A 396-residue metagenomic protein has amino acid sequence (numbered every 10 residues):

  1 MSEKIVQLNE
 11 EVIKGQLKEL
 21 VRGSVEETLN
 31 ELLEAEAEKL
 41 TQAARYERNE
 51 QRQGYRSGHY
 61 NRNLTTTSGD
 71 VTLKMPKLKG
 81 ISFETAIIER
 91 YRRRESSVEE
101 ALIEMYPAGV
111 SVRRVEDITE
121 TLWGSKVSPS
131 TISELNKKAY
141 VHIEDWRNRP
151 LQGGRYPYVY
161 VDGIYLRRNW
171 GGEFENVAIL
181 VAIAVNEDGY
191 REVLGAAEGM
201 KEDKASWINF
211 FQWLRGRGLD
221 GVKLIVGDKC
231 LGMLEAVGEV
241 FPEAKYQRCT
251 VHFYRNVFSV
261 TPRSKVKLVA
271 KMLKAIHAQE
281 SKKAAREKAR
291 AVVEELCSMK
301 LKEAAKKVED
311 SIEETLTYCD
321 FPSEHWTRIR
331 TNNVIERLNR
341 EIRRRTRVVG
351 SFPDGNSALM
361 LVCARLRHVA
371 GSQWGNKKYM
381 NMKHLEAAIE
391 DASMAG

Functional and structural regions predicted by a protein language model:
M1-I5, E11-K14, V21-T28, T65-G154 (+2 more regions): Short, positively charged, Gly/Tyr-enriched micro-motifs that form contact patches at catalytic or ligand/partner
S2-K4, A35-E38, Q42-A43, A275-G396: Acidic/histidine-rich catalytic cores and adjacent linkers of DNA breakage/strand-transfer/modification proteins
S2-V12, L20-N30, E34-Y55: Subset of Sec-pathway N-terminal targeting signals
A43-K74: N-terminal juxtadomain amphipathic helix that follows a signal peptide/anchor or precedes a small N-terminal auxiliary
K74-K79, I87-R92, S125-K126, T131-V226 (+5 more regions): RNase H-like nuclease fold core
E84, V257-A291: Metal-dependent DNA phosphodiester-chemistry modules and their immediately adjacent helices/loops in DNA-processing
L224-L231, A236-M272: Conserved beta-strand -> loop -> alpha-helix junction used to position metal-binding or nucleic-acid-contacting
